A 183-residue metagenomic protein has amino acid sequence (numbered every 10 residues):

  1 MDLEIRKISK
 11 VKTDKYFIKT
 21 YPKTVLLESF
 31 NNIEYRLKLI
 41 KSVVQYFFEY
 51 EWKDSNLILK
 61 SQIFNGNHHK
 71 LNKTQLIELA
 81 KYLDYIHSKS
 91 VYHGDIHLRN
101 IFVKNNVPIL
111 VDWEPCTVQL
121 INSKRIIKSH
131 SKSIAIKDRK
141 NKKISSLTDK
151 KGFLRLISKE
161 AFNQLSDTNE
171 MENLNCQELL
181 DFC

Functional and structural regions predicted by a protein language model:
D2-L39: ATP-binding glycine-rich loop module of kinase domains
K12, W52-S55, K104: Structural motif
Y16, L59, I109-D112: Protein kinase-like catalytic core scaffold
V43-L76: Conserved structural core of kinase catalytic domains
Y82-I86: Conserved hydrophobic alpha-helix
H87-V103: Catalytic-loop of the protein kinase fold
P108-F182: C-lobe/activation-segment region of protein kinase-like
